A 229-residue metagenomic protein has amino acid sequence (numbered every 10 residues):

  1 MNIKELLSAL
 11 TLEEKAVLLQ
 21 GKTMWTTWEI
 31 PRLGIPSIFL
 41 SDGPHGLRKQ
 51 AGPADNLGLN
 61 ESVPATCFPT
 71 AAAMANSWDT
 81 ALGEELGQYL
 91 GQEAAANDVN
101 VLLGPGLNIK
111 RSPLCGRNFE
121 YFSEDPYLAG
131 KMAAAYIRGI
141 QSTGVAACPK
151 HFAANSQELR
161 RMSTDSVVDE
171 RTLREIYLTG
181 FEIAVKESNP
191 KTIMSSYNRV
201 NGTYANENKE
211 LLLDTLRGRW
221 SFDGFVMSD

Functional and structural regions predicted by a protein language model:
M1-S228: Glycoside hydrolase catalytic-domain context in secreted enzymes
